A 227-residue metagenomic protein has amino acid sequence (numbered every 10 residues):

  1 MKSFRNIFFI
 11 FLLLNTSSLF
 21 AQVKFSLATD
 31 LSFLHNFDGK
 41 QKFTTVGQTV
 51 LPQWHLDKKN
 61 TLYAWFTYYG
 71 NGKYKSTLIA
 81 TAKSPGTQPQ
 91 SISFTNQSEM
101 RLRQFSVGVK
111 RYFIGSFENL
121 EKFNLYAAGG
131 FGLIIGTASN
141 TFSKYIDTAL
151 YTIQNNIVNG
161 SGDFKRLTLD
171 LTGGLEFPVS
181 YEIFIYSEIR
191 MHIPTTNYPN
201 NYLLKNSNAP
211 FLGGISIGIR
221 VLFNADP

Functional and structural regions predicted by a protein language model:
M1-S26, F223: Bacterial Sec-dependent N-terminal signal peptides
A21-Y69, S216, R220-P227: Short glycine/proline- and aromatic-enriched beta-strand/turn motifs that initiate or cap beta-hairpins
V23-F25, K42-Q48, E99-F105, F123 (+2 more regions): Residues that define the transmembrane beta-barrel architecture of outer-membrane proteins
S26-F33, A82-S91, D147-N155, T195-P199: Flexible, solvent-exposed coil segments and beta strand-coil junctions, predominantly the extracellular/periplasmic
F33-F37, G70-G72, L133-T137, I193-N197: Feature marks short, surface-exposed loop/turn motifs that line or immediately flank catalytic pockets and channel
L34-D38, Q90-S98, I114, N155-S161 (+1 more regions): Extracellular loop and loop/strand-boundary signature of outer-membrane beta-barrel proteins
W54-T148, G218-P227: Gram-negative (and chloroplast) outer-membrane scaffold detector with strong preference for beta-barrel transmembrane
G72-T77, K83, Q88, S93 (+2 more regions): Predominantly the C-terminal beta-signal and adjacent terminal strand-loop region of outer-membrane beta-barrel
